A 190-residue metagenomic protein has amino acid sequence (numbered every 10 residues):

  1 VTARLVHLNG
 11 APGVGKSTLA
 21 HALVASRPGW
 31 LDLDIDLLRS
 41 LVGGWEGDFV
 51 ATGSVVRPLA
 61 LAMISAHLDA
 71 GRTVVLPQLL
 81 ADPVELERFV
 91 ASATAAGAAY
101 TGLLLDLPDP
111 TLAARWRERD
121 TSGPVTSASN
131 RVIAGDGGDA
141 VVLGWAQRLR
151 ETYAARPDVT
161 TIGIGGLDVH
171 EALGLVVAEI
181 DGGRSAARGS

Functional and structural regions predicted by a protein language model:
T2-L5, R72: Pre-Walker A (Motif I) flank of P-loop NTPase domains
L8: Hydrophobic anchor at the beta1->P-loop junction of P-loop NTPases
A11: P-loop (Walker A) phosphate-binding loop of NTP-binding proteins
V14-A70: Conserved substrate/cofactor phosphate-moiety recognition/catalytic segment in nucleotide-dependent phosphotransferases
D32, Y100-G102, V159-I162: Conserved beta-strand scaffold positions in the cores of enzyme catalytic domains, especially in NTP/NDP-utilizing
V55-Y100: Glycine-rich phosphate-binding loop used to anchor ATP phosphates in small-molecule kinases, encompassing both
A96-R117: Conserved phosphate-donor/acceptor-positioning beta-strand/loop module used by diverse small-molecule
T121-A172: Small-molecule kinase domains that catalyze NTP-dependent phosphoryl transfer to phosphate-bearing small molecules
